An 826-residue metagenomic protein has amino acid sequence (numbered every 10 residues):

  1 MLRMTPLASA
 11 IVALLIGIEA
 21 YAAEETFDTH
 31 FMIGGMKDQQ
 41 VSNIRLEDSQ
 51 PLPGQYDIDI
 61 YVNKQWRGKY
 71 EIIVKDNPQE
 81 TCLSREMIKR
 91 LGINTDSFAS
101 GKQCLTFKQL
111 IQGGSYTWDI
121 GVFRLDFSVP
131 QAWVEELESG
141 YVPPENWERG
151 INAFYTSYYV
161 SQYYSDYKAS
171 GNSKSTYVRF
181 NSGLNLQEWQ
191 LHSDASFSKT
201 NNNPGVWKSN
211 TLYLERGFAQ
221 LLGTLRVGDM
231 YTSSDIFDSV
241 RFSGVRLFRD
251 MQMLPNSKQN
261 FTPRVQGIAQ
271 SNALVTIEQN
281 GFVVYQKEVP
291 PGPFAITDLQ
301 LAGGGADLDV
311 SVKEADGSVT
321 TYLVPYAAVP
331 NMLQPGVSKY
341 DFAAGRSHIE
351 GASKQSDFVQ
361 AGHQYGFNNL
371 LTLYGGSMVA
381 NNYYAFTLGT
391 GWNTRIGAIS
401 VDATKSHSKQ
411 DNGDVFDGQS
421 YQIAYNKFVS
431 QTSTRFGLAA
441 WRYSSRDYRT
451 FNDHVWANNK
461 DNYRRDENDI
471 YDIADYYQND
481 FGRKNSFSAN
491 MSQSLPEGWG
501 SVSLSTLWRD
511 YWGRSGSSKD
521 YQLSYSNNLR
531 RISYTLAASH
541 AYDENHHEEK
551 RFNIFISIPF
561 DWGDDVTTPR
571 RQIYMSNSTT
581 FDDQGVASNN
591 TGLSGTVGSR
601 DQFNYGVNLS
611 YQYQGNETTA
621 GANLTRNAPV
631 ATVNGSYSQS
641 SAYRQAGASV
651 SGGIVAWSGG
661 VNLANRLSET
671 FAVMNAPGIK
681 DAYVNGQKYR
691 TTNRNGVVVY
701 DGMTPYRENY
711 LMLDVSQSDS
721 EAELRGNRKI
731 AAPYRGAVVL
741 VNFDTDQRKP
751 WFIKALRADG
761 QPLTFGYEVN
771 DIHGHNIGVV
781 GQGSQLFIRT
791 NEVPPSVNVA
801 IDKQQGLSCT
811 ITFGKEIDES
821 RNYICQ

Functional and structural regions predicted by a protein language model:
M1-A22: Gram-negative bacterial Sec-dependent N-terminal signal peptides
E24-Y56, R67, E86, R90-L91 (+8 more regions): Flexible, glycine-rich linker and terminal segments associated with outer-membrane beta-barrel/transport systems
R67-E80: Short acidic/polar beta-strand-loop edge motifs in secreted extracellular and Gram-negative envelope-associated
S182, F342-G351, V359-S377, T387 (+1 more regions): Core alpha-helical transmembrane segments of integral membrane proteins
I296-G304: Extracytoplasmic assembly/pore-lining segments of large envelope/extracellular complexes
